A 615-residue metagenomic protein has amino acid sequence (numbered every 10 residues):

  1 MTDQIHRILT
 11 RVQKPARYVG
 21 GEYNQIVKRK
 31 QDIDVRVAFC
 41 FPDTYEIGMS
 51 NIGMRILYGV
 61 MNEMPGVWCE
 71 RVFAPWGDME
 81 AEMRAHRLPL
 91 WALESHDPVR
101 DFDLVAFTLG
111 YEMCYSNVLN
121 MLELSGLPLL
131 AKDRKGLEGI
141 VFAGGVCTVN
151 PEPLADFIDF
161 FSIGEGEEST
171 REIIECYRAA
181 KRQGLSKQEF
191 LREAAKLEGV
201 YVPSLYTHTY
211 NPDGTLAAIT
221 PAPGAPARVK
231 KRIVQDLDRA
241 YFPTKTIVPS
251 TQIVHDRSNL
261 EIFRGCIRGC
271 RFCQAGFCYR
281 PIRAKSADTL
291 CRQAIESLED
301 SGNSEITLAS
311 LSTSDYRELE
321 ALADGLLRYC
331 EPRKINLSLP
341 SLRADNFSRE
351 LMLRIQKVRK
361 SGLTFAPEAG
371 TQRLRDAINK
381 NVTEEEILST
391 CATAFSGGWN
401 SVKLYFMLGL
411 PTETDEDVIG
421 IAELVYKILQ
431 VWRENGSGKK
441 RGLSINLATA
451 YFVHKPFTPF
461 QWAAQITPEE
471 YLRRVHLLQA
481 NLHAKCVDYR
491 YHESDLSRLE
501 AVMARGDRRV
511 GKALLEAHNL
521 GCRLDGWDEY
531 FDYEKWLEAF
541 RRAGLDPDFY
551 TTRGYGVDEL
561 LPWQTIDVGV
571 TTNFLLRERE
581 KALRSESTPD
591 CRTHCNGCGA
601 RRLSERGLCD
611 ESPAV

Functional and structural regions predicted by a protein language model:
M1-V27, Q31, V37-F39, H483-V615: Radical SAM enzyme core and accessory elements
I8-A38, Y45-E46, P203, T209 (+3 more regions): N-terminal [4Fe-4S]-dependent radical SAM core
V37-D43, M61, V248-Q274, L298 (+2 more regions): N-terminal pre-triad scaffold of radical SAM enzymes
C40, M113, E296-K403, L408-N446 (+1 more regions): Conserved SAM/AdoMet-binding glycine-rich loop
N51, Q252-D288, G597-S612: Canonical Radical SAM [4Fe-4S] cluster-binding loop centered on the CxxxCxxC motif and its immediate flanking residues
M54, H86, L122, D156-F161 (+9 more regions): Short secondary-structure boundary/capping segments
A74-A222, P459-D507, L514-D528: Glycine-rich beta-alpha loop elements in corrinoid/cobalamin-binding modules across cobalamin-dependent enzymes
G77-D78, P153, T207-N211, R317-E318 (+7 more regions): Flexible glycine/acidic-rich beta-alpha junction loops that bind and position SAM and/or redox cofactors in anaerobic
